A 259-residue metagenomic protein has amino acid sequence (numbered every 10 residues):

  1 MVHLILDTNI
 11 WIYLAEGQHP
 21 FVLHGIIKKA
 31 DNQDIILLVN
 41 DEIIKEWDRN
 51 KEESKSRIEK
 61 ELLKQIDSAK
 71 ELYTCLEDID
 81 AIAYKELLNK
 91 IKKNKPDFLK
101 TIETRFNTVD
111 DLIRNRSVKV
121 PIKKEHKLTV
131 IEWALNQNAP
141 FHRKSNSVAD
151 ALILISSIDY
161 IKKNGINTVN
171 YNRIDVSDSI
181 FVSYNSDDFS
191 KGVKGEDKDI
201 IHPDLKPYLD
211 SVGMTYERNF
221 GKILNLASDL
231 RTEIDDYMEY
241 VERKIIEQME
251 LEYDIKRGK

Functional and structural regions predicted by a protein language model:
V2-S179, D187-K259: Active-site-proximal, substrate-binding regions of enzyme catalytic domains and RNA-binding/basic surfaces
